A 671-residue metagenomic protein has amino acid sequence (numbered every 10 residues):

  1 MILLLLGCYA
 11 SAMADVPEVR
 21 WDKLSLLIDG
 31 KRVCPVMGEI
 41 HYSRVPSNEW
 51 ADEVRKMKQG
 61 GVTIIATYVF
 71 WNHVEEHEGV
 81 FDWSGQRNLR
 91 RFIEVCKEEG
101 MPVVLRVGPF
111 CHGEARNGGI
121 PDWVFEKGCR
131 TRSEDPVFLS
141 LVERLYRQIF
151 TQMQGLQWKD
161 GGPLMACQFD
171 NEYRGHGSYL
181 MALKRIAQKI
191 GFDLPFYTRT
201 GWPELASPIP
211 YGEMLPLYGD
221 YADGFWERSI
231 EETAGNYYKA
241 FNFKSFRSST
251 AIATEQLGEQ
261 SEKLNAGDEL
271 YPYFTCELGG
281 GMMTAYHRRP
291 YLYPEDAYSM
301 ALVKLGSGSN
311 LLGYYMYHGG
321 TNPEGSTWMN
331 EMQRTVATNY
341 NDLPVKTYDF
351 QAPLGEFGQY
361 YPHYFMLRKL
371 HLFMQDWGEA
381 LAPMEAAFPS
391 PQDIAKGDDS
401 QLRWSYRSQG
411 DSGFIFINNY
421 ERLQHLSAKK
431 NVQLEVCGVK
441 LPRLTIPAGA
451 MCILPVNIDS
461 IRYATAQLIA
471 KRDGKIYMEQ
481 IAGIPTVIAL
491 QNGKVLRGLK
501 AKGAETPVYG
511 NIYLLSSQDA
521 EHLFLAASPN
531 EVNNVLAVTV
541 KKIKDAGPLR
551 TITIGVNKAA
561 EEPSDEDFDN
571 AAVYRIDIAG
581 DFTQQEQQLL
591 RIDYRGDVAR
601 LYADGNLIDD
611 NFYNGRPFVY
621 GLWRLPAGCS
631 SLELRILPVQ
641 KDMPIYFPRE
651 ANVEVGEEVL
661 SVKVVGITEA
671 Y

Functional and structural regions predicted by a protein language model:
M1-D15: Bacterial Sec-dependent N-terminal signal peptides
M13-I64, E94, K663-T668: N-terminal carbohydrate-binding accessory modules
W50-R116, I186-K189: Aromatic-lined substrate-binding rim segments of carbohydrate-active enzymes
E98-V104, C111-A253, G258-T284, G306-S309: Active-site region of glycoside hydrolase catalytic domains
K127, F138-M153, D160-Q168, R174-A187 (+6 more regions): Carbohydrate-binding surfaces of carbohydrate-active enzymes
N431-V436, A489, R595-I608: Short, surface-exposed beta-strand/strand-loop-strand elements in extracellular ectodomains
F582-A603, N611, R635: Aromatic-lined ligand-binding clefts that engage carbohydrates, nucleic acids, or primary amines
L634-D642: Short beta-strand-plus-loop segments that form exposed binding edges in beta-rich domains
